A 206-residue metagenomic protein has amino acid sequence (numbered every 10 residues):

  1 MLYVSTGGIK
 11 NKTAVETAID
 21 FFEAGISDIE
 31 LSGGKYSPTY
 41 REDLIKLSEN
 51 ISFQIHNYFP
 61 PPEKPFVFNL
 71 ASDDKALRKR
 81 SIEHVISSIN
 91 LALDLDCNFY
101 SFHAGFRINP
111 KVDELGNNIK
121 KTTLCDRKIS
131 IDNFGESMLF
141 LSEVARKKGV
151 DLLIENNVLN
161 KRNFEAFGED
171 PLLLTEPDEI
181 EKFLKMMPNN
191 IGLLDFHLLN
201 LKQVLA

Functional and structural regions predicted by a protein language model:
M1-S88, L93-C97, K185-P188, L193: N-terminal pre-domain/capping segments
G8-V15, E30-D43, I108-P110, K161-F164 (+2 more regions): Acidic-and-aromatic substrate-binding clefts and catalytic sites of carbohydrate-active enzymes
D28, L153-E155, L193-F196, N200: Generic enzyme active-site microenvironment
H56, H103, L198: Histidine-centered active-site/metal-ligand motif
F59, V158, L198: Short, glycine/acidic-enriched loop or turn micro-motifs at the edges of active sites
D74-I191: Active-site acidic/histidine proton-transfer and metal-coordination neighborhood in alpha/beta enzyme cores
E181, N189-G192, L199-A206: C-terminal low-complexity, acidic/polar tails when present
